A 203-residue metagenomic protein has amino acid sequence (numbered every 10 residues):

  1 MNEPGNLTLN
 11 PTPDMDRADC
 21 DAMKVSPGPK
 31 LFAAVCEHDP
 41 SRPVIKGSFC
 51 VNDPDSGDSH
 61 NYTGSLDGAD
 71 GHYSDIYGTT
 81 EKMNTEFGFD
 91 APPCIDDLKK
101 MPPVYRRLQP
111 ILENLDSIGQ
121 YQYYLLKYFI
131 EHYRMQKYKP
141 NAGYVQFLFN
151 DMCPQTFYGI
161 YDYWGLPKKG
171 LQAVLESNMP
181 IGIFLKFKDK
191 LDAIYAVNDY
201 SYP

Functional and structural regions predicted by a protein language model:
M1-P11: Substrate-binding cleft of carbohydrate-active enzyme catalytic domains
N2-E3, D16-C20, G159: Conserved short loop/turn motifs at secondary-structure junctions
E3-P4, F49-C50, F149: An acidic- and aromatic-residue-enriched active-site/binding cleft used to recognize and process polar
P4, D14-M15, D151-P154: A short, flexible beta-alpha/helix-coil linker loop
L7, D53, C153: Flexible, glycine-rich phosphate/dinucleotide-binding loops and adjacent beta-alpha linkers at cofactor/substrate
D14-D116: Extracellular glycoside hydrolase catalytic/binding regions
G71-Y202: Substrate-binding clefts and catalytic carboxylate motifs of secreted carbohydrate-active enzymes
